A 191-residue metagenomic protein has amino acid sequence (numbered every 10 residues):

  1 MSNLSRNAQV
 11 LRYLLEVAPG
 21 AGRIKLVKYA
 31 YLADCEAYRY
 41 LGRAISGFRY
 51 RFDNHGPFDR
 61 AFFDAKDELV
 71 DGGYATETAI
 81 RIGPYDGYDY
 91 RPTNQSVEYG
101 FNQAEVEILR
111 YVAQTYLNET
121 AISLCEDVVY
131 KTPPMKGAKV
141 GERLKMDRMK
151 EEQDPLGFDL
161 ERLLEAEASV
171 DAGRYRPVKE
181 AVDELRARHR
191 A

Functional and structural regions predicted by a protein language model:
M1-P155: Domain-edge interaction signal
V140-A191: Small, basic N-terminal interaction modules of short regulatory proteins
